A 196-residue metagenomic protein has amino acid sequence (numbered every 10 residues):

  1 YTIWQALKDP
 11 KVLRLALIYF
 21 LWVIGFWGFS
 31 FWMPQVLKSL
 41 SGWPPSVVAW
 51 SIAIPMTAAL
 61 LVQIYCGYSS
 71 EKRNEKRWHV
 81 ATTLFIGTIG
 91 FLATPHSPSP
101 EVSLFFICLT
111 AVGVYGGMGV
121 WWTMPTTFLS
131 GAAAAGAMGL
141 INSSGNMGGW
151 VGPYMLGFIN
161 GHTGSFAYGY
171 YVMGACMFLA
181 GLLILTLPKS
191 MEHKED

Functional and structural regions predicted by a protein language model:
W4-G67, M118, W122, G152-P153: Extracytoplasmic gate region of multi-pass secondary transporters
I18, L140-S144: Hydrophobic alpha-helical segments of secondary membrane carriers
L37-K38, S69-E71, M155-G164: Interfacial helix-cap and linker-helix signal at transmembrane-aqueous boundaries of multi-pass secondary transporters
V47, A133-L140: Cytoplasmic loop-to-transmembrane helix junctions
A59, L84-F91, C176-A180: MFS 12-TM fold signature
N74-M124: C-terminal transmembrane helical hairpin of 12-TM major facilitator-type secondary transporters
P125-A135: Paired intracellular helix-loop junctions of major facilitator superfamily
G174-D196: Multi-pass alpha-helical transporter architecture, strongest for 12-TM Major Facilitator/SLC carriers used
